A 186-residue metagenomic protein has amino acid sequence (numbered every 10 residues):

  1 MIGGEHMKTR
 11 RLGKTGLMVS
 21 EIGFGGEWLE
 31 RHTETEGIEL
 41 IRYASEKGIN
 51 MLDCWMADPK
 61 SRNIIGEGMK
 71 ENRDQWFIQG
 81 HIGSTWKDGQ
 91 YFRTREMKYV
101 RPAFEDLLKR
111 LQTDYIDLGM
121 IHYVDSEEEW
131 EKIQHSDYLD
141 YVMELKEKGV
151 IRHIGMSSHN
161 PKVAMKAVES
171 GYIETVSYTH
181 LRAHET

Functional and structural regions predicted by a protein language model:
I2-G80: N-terminal binding-site loop/beta-alpha segment at the start of enzyme catalytic domains that lines or forms
E21-G23, M51, Q75-Q79, Y115-L118 (+2 more regions): Structural preference for beta-strand elements that scaffold enzyme active sites
G25-E34, D88-K98: Active-site mouth loops of central-metabolism enzymes
E27, W55-A57, H81-T85, I121-V124 (+2 more regions): Active-site beta-loop-alpha junctions enriched in small/polar residues
T33-Y43, E96-R110, H159-K166: Short, acidic/polar
R62-E71, F104-E105, Q112, E129-Y138 (+1 more regions): Distinct, well-ordered alpha-helical segments
L111-E127: Active-site groove signature of glycoside hydrolases
T179-T186: Conserved small/polar residues in nucleotide/adenosyl-binding loops
